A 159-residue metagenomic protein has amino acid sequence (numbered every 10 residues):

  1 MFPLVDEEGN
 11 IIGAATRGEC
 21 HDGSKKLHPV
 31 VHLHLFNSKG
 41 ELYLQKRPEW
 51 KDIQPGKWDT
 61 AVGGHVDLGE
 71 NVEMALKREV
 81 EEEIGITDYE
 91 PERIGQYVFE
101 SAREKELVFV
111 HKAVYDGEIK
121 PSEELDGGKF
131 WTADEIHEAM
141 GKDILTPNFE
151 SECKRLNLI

Functional and structural regions predicted by a protein language model:
M1-H32, F36-S38: Acidic, metal-coordinating catalytic segment for phosphate/diphosphate chemistry, firing primarily on the Nudix
G18-D22, G95-E100: Short, solvent-exposed loop/turn elements at beta->coil junctions and helix N-caps that rim active or binding pockets
G23-K25, I53-W58, T132-A133: A short, polar/proline- and glycine-enriched secondary-structure boundary/capping micro-motif
V30-V62: A glycine-rich, hydrophobic loop/mini-helix early in the fold
Y43-L44, A61-R93: The catalytic Nudix box helix
G56, L68, G95, A102-I159: Nudix hydrolase/Nudix homology domain
